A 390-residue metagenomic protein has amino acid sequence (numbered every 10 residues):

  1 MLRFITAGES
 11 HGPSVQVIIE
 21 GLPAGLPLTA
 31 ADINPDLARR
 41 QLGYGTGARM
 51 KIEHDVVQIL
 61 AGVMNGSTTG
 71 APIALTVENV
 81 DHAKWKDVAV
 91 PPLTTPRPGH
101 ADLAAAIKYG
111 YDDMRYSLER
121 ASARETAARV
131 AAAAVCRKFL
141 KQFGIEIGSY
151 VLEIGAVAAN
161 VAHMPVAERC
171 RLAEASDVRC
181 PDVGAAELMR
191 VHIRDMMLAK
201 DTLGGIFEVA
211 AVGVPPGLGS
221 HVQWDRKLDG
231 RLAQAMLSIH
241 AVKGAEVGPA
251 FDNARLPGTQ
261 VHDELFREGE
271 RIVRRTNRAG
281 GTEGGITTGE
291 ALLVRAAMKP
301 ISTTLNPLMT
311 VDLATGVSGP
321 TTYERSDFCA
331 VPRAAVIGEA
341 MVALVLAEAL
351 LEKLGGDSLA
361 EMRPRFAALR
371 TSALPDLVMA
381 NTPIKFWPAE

Functional and structural regions predicted by a protein language model:
M1-E390: Generic N-terminal targeting/processing segments that precede catalytic cores or assembly contacts
